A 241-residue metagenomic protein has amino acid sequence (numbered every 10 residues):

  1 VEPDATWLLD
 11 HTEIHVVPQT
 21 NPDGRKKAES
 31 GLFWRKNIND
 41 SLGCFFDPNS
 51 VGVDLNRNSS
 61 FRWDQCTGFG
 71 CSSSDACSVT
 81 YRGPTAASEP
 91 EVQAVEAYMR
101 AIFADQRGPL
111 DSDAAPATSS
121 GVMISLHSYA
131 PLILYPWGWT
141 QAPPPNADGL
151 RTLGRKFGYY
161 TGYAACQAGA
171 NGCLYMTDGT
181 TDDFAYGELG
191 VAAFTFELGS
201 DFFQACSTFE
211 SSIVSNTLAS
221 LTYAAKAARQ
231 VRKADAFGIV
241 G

Functional and structural regions predicted by a protein language model:
V1-A28: Short helix-loop-beta-strand segments that form the rim/entrance of peptidase-like active sites
H15, G31-V240: Metallocarboxypeptidase
